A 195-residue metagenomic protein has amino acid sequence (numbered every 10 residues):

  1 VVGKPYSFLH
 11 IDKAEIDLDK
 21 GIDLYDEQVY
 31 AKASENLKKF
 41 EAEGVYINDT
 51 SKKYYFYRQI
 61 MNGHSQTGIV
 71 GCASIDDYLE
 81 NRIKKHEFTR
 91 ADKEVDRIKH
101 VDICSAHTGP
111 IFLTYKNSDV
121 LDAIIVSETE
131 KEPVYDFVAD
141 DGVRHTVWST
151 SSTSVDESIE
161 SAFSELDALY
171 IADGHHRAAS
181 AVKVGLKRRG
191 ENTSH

Functional and structural regions predicted by a protein language model:
V1-H195: A cross-family signal for N-terminal binding/gating loops and helix N-caps that shape access to the active site
